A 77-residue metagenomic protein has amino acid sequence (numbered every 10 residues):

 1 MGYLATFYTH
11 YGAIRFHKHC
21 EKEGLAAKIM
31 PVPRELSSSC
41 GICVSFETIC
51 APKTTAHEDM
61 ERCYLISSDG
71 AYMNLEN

Functional and structural regions predicted by a protein language model:
M1-H10, E21, L25-V44: Amphipathic, hydrophobic secondary-structure cores in small proteins
L4, T9-G12, L65, M73: Compositionally biased, intrinsically disordered low-complexity regions enriched in proline and serine
A13-H17, P52: Short amphipathic alpha-helices within nucleic acid-binding modules
K18-E21, E61: Amphipathic, soluble alpha/beta structural segments
C43-N77: C-terminal structural segments of small proteins and small subunits
